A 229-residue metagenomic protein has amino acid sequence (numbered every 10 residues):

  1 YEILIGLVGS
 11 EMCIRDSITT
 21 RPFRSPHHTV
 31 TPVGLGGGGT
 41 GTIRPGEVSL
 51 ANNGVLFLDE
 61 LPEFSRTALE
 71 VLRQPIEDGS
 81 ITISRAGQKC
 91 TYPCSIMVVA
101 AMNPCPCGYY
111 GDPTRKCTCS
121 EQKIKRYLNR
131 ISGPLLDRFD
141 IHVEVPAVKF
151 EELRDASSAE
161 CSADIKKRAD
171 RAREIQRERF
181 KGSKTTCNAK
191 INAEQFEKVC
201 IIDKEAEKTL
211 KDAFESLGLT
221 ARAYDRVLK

Functional and structural regions predicted by a protein language model:
Y1-G9, C13-I14: Single conserved hydrophobic/aromatic residue that forms the stacking wall/gate of nucleotide- or nucleobase-binding
V8-G9, N52-G54, S95-M97: ABC transporter nucleotide-binding domains
R15-S17, T67-A68: Inter-lobe coupling/hinge segments of SF2-like helicase ATPases
D16-S17, R21, V33, V199: AAA+ P-loop NTPase nucleotide-binding core of proteostasis motors
P22, V33-V55: Conserved alpha-helical scaffold flanking the Walker A/P-loop in AAA+ ATPase domains
T29-G34, P113-K116: Short, basic, glycine/proline-bearing loop/turn elements
I43, T67-K229: Basic, amphipathic alpha-helical bundle interface domains used for macromolecular binding and assembly
V55, L61-E63, E70-R73: Catalytic acidic motif of RecA-like/P-loop NTPases
